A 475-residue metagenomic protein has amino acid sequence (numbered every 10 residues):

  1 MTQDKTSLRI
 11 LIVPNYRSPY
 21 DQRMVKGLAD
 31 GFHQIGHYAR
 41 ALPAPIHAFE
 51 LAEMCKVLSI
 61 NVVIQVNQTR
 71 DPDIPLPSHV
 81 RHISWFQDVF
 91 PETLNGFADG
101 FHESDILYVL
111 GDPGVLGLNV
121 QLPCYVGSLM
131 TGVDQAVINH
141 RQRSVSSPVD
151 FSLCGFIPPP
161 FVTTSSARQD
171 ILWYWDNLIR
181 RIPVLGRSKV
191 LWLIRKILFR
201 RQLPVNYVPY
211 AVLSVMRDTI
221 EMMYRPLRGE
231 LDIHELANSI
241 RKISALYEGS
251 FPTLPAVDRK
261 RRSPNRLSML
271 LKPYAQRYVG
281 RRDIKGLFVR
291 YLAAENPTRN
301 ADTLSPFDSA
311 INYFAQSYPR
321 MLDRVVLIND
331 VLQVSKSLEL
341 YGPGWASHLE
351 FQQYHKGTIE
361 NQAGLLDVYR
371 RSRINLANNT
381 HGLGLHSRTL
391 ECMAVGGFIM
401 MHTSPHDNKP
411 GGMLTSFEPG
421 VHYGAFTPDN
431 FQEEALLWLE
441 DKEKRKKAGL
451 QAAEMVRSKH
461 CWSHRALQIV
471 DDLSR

Functional and structural regions predicted by a protein language model:
M1-H79, L271-N296, F307-F314, Y318-L322 (+2 more regions): N-terminal pre-catalytic "stem/leader" segment of glycosyltransferase-like enzymes
T6, P14-Y20, M24, L122-G382 (+3 more regions): Nucleotide-sugar donor-binding catalytic core of glycosyltransferases
I10-R17, R23-I35, A39-A44, G100-S104 (+4 more regions): Catalytic binding pocket for nucleotide-activated donors in carbohydrate/polymer assembly enzymes
N61-I64, R81, I106, I374: Structural motif
V66-P72, V89-P91, L110-L116, Y341-H348 (+1 more regions): Short, polar loop motifs at secondary-structure junctions
P75-F90, I106-V109, C124-T131, S152: Active-site proximal beta-strand in glycosyltransferases
F90-I106, L193, I197-Q202: Membrane-proximal helix-turn-helix segments that form the acceptor-binding/catalytic region of lipid-linked
L107-C124, V326: A short, active-site helix/loop in glycosyltransferases that binds the activated sugar's phosphate group
